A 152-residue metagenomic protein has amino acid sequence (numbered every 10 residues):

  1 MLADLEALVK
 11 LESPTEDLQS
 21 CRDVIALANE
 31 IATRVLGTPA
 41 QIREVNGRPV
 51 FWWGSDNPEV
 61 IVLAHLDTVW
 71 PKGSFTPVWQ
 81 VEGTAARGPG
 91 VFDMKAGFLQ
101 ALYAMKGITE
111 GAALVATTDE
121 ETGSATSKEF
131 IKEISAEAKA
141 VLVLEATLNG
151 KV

Functional and structural regions predicted by a protein language model:
M1-V91, T118: Acidic/His- and Gly-rich active-site-bordering loop/insert found across diverse amide/peptide-bond hydrolases
M94-V152: Acidic/histidine-rich catalytic neighborhood of metal-dependent amide-processing enzymes
